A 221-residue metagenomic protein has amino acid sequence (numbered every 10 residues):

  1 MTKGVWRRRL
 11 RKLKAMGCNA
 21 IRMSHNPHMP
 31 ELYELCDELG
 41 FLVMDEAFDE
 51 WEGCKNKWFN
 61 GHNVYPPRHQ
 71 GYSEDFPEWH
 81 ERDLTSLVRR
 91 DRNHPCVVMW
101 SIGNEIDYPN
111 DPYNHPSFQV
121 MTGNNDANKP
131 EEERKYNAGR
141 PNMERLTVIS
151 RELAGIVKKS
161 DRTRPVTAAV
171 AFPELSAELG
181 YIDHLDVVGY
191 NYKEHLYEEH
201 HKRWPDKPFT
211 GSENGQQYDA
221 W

Functional and structural regions predicted by a protein language model:
M1-P112, V148-R151, V166: Active-site-adjacent substrate/metal-binding segments within catalytic domains of carbohydrate-active enzymes
K3, Y33, E178-L179, W221: Conserved strand-to-helix beginnings and helix N-cap segments that scaffold or border functional pockets
E38, F76-N214, Y218: Active-site neighborhood of glycoside hydrolase catalytic domains
V43, Y218-D219: Hydrophobic alpha-helical elements and their junctions with loops/disorder across both membrane and soluble proteins
E52-F59, Y197-K202, D219-W221: Short, charged, surface-exposed secondary-structure boundary motifs
